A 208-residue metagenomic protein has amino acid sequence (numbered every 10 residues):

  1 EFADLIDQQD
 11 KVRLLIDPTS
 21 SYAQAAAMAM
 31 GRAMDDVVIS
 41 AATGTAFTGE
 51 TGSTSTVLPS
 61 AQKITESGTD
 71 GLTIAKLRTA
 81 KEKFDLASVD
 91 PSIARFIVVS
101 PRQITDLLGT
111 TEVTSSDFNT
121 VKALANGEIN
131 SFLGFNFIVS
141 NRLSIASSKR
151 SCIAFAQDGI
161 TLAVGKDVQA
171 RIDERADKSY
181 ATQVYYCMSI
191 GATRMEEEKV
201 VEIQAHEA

Functional and structural regions predicted by a protein language model:
E1-Q9: Residues forming anionic-ligand binding surfaces in small-molecule and nucleic-acid pockets of primarily soluble enzymes
F2, R95-I97, F135, T182: A broad, low-specificity signal marking well-ordered, structured residues that form hydrophobic/aromatic
I6, I39-S40, A94-V98: Short coil/turn segments at secondary-structure boundaries
Q9-K83, Q204-A208: Alpha-helical scaffold segments that mediate packing/assembly in large oligomeric complexes
R13, T65-L72, T110-A208: Sequence/fold signature of self-assembling virion shell proteins
D35-I39, D90, V168, T193-R194: Intrinsically disordered or highly flexible coil/loop and linker segments, enriched in small and charged/polar residues
G44-T45, R102-D106, L143-I145: Short, catalytically relevant binding-site loops at active-site mouths
E50-K122: Extended, solvent-exposed, turn-rich assembly/linker loops in the middle of proteins
